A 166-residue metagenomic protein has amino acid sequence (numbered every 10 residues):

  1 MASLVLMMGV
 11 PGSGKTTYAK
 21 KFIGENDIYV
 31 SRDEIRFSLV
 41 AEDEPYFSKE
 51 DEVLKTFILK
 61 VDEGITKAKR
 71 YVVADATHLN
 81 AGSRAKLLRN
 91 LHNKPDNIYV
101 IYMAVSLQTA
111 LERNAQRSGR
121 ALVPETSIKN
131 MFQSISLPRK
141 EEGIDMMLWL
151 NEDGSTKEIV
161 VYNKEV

Functional and structural regions predicted by a protein language model:
A2-M8, S13, K21, N26 (+1 more regions): Conserved GTP-binding G-domain of TRAFAC-class P-loop NTPases and closely related GTPase folds
S13-R70: Conserved substrate/cofactor phosphate-moiety recognition/catalytic segment in nucleotide-dependent phosphotransferases
K20, R84-L88, E112: Short amphipathic alpha-helical segments
Y29-S31, N97-Y99, L122: Short hydrophobic/aromatic-enriched beta-strand-loop microsegments
I35-F37, L79, Q108: Active-site loop signature of alpha/beta-hydrolase-fold enzymes
S48-Y99: Glycine-rich phosphate-binding loop used to anchor ATP phosphates in small-molecule kinases, encompassing both
